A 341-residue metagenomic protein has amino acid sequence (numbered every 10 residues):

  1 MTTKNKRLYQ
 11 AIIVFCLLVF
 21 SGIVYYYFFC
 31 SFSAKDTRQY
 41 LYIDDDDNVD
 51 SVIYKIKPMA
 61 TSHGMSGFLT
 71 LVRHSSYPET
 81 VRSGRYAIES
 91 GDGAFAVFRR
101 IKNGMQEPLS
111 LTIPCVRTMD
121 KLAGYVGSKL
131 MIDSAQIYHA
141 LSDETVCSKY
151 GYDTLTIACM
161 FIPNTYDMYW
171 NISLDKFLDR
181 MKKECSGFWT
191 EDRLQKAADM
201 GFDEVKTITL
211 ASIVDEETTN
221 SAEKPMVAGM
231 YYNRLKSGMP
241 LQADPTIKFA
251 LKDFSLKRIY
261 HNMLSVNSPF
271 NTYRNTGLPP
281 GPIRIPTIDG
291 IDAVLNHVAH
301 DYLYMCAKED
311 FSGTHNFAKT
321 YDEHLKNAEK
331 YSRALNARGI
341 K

Functional and structural regions predicted by a protein language model:
M1-R38: N-terminal type II signal-anchor transmembrane helix that functions as the membrane-insertion/stop-transfer segment
Y25-Y26, C30-W189: Signal peptide-directed extracytoplasmic domains
G124, L130-A135, H139, V146-K341: Bacterial extracytoplasmic/cell-wall-associated proteins, especially those involved in peptidoglycan
